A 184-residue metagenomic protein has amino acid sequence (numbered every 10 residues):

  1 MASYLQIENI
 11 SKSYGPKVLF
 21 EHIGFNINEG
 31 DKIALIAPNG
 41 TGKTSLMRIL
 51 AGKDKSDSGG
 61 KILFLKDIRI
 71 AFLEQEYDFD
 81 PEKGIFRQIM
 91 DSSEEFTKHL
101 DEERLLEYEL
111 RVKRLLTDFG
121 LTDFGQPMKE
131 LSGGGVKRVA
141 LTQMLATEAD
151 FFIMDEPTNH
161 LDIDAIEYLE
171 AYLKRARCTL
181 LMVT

Functional and structural regions predicted by a protein language model:
M1-T184: ABC ATP-binding cassette signature C-motif
